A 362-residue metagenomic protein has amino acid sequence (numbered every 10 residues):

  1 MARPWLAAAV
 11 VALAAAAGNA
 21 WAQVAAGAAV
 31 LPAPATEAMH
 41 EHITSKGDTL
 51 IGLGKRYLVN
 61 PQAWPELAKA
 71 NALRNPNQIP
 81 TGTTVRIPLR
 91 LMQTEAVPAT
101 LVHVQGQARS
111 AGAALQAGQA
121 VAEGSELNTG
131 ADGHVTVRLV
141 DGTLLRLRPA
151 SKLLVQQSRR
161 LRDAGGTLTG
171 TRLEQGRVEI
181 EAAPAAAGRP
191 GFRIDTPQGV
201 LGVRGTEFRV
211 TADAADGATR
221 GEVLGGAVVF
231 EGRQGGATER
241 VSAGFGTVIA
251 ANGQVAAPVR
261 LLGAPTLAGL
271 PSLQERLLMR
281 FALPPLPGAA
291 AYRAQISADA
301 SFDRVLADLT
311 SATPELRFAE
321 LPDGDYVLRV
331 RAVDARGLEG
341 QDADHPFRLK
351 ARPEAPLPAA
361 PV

Functional and structural regions predicted by a protein language model:
V24-T36, V59-A96: Extracellular LysM carbohydrate-binding repeats and other cell-envelope/extracellular binding modules
A29-L58: Primarily a LysM-type cell-wall glycan-binding module
P80-G246, A250-L277, Y292, P353 (+1 more regions): Flexible, surface-exposed loop/linker segments and immediately adjacent secondary-structure boundaries
L277-G288: Conserved aromatic anchor
V305-A312: Short beta-strand segments within Ig-like beta-sandwich modules, predominantly Fibronectin type-III
F318-D325: Surface-exposed, short loops/turns at beta-strand junctions within beta-sandwich domains
R336-L349: Extracellular fibronectin type III
